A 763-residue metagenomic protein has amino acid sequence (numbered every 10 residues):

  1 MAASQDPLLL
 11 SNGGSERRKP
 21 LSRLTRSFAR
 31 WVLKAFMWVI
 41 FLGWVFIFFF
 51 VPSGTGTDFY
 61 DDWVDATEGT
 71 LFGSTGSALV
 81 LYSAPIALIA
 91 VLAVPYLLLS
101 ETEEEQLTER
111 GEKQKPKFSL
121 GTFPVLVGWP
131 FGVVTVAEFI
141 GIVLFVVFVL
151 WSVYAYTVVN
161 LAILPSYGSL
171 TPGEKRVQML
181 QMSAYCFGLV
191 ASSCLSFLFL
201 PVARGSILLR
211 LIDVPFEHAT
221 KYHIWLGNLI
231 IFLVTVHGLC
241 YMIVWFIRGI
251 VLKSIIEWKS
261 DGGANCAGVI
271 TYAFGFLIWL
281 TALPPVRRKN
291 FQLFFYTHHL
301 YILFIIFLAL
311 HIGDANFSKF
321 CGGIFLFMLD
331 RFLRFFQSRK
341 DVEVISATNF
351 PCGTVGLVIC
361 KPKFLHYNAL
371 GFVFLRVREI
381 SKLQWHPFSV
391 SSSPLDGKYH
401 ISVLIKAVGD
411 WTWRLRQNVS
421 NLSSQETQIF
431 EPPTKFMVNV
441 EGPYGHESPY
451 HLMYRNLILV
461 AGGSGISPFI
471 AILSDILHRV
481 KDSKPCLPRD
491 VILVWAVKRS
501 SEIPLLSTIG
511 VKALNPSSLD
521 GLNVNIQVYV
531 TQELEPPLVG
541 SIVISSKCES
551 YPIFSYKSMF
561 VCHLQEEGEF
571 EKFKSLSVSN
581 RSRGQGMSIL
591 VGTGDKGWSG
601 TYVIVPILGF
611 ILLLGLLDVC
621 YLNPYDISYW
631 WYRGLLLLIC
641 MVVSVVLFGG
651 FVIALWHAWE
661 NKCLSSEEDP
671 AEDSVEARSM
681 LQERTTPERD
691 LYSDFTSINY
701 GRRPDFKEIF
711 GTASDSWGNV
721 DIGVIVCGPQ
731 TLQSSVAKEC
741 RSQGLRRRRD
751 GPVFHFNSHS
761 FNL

Functional and structural regions predicted by a protein language model:
A2-F28, F59-E68, L383, G397 (+5 more regions): Reductase modules of NAD(P)H-dependent flavoproteins
S15-V32, F59-A84, S119-A137, P165-F187 (+9 more regions): Juxtamembrane membrane-interface segments at transmembrane-helix boundaries in membrane proteins
W38-F46, A84-I89, F139-V153, C186-A203 (+8 more regions): Hydrophobic alpha-helical cores of multi-pass transmembrane domains in eukaryotic membrane proteins
I47-W63, V153-Y167, M242-I250, G615-I627: Membrane-helix interface motif
F48-T57, I89-G111, T157, L200-L208 (+8 more regions): Transmembrane-helix exit/juxtamembrane "anchor" motif
G205-Y222, K253-I255, W279-Y296: Transmembrane alpha-helical segments that serve as helix-helix packing and pore/cofactor-lining elements in multipass
F336, S346-K435: Ferredoxin-reductase
V390, S467-P485, T508: Histidine-anchored nucleotide/phosphate-binding helix
